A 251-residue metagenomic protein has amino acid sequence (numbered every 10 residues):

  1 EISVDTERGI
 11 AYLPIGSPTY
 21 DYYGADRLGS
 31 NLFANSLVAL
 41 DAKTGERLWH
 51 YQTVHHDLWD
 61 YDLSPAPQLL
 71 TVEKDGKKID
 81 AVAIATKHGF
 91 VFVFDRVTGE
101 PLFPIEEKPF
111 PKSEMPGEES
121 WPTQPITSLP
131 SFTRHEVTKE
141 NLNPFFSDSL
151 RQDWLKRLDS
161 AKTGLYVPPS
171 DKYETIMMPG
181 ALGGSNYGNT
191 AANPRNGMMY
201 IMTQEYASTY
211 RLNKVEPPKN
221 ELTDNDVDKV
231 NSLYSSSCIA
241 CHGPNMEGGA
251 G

Functional and structural regions predicted by a protein language model:
E1-V227: A fold-level detector for beta-propeller and closely related beta-sheet-rich head/sensor domains
D224-P244: Sequence/structural segment immediately N-terminal to covalent heme-attachment motifs in c-type and related
E247-G248: Short, non-ligating residues that shape and space the ligands of small metal-coordination modules and catalytic
